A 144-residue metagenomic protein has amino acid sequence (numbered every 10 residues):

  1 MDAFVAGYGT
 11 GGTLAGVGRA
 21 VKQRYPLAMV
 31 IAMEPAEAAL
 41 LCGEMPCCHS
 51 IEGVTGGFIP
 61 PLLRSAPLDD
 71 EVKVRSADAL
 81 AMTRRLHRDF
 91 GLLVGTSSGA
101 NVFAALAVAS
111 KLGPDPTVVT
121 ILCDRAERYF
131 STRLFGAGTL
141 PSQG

Functional and structural regions predicted by a protein language model:
F4-A6, L92-L93: Short glycine-rich phosphate-binding loop at a beta-alpha junction
G7-G18, S97-A105, Y129: Short glycine/serine/threonine-rich phosphate/pyrophosphate-binding segments that cradle anionic phosphate groups
G7-G9, A32-E34, V119-C123: Short beta-strand segments
A15-G18, I51, L80, R84 (+2 more regions): Predominant activation on well-ordered alpha-helical scaffold segments within soluble catalytic domains
G18-Y25, A109: Surface-exposed amphipathic alpha-helices with a cationic face
K22-T96, R133-G144: Active-site/ligand-binding loops adjacent to catalytic centers
G57, L106-G144: Phosphate-binding loop/pocket of nucleotide- and phosphate-handling active sites
